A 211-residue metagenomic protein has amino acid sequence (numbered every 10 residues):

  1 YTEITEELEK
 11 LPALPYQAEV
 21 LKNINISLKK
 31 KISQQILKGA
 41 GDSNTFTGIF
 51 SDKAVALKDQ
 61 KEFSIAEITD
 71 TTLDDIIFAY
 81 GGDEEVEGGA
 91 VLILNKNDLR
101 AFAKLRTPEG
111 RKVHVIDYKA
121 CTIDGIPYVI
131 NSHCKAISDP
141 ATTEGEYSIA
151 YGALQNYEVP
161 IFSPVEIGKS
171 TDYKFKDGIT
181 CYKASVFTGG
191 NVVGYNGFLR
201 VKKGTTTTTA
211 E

Functional and structural regions predicted by a protein language model:
Y1-F78, R200-E211: Alpha-helical scaffold segments that mediate packing/assembly in large oligomeric complexes
D42, G48-F175, T180, V186 (+1 more regions): Extended oligomerization regions of viral-like shell subunits
G197: Common nucleic-acid-contacting/processivity interface regions adjacent to the catalytic cores of nucleic-acid enzymes
